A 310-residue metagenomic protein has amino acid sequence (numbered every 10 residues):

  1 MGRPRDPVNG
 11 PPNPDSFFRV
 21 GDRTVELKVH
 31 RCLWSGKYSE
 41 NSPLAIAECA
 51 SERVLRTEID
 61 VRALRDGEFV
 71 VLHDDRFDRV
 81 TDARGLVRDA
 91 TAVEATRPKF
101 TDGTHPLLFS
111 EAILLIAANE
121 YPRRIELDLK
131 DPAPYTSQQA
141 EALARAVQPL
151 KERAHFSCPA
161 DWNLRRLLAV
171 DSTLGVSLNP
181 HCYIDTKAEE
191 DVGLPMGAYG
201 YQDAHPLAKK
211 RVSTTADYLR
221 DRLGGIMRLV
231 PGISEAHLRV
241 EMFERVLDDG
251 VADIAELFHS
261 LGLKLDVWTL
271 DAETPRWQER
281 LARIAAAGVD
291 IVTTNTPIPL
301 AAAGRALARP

Functional and structural regions predicted by a protein language model:
M1-P310: Phosphate-group recognition and catalysis centered on beta-loop-alpha active-site segments
